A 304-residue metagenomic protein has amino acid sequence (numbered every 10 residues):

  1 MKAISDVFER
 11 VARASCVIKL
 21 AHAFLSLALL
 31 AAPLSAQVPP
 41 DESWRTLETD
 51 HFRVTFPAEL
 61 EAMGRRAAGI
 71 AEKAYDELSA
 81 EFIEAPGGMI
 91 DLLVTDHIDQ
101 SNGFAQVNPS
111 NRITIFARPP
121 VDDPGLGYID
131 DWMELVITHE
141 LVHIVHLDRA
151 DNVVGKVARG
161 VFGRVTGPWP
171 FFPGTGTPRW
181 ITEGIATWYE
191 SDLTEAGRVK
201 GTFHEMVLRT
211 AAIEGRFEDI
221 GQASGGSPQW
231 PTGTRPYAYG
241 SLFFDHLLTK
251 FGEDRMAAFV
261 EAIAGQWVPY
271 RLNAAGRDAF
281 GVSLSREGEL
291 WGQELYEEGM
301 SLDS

Functional and structural regions predicted by a protein language model:
M1-V17: N-terminal secretory signal peptides that target proteins for export/translocation
K19-A32: Bacterial N-terminal signal peptides
A36-P178, G226-Q229: Juxtacatalytic substrate-recognition/specificity segment
Q37-E48, F52, E72-K73, P231-R235 (+2 more regions): Beta/coil-rich, acidic/histidine-enriched accessory regions frequently appended to metallopeptidases
A74-S79, I181-T194: An active-site-proximal "capping" alpha-helix that borders the catalytic cofactor pocket
L141-V157, I185, S191-F203: Catalytic Zn2+-binding segment of zinc metalloproteases
W188-E218, E253-E261: Short helix/loop segments within enzyme catalytic domains that coordinate or immediately flank catalytic cofactors
F217-G240: Catalytic-site signature segments of enzymes, centered on catalytic residues
